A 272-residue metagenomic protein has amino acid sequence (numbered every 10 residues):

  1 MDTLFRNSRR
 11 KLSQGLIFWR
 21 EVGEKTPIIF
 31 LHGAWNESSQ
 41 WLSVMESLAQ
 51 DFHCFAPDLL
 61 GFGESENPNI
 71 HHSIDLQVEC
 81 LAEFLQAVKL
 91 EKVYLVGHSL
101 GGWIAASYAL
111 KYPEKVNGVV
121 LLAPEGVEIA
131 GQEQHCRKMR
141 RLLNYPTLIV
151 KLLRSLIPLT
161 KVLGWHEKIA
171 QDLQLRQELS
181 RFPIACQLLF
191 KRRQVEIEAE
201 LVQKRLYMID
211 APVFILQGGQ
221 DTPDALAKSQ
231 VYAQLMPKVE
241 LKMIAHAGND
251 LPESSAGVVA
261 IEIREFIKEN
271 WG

Functional and structural regions predicted by a protein language model:
M1-I28, A49-F52, L90-E91, G126 (+4 more regions): Alpha/beta-hydrolase fold catalytic core
R20-E64: Conserved HGGG/HGGXW glycine-rich cap/lid loop of the alpha/beta-hydrolase fold
A56-V96, I261: Active-site loop/oxyanion-hole signature of alpha/beta-hydrolase fold enzymes
A106, L110, V119-I149: Flexible "cap/lid" loop of the alpha/beta hydrolase fold
V127-E133, I149-M208: Conserved alpha/beta-hydrolase catalytic His-Asp/Glu region
I209, I215-Q217: Short beta-strand/loop motif that positions the catalytic acidic residue of the alpha/beta-hydrolase fold
T222-K228: Conserved alpha/beta-hydrolase "acid-adjacent" motif
A247-A256, A260: Catalytic histidine-centered segment of alpha/beta-hydrolase-like enzymes
